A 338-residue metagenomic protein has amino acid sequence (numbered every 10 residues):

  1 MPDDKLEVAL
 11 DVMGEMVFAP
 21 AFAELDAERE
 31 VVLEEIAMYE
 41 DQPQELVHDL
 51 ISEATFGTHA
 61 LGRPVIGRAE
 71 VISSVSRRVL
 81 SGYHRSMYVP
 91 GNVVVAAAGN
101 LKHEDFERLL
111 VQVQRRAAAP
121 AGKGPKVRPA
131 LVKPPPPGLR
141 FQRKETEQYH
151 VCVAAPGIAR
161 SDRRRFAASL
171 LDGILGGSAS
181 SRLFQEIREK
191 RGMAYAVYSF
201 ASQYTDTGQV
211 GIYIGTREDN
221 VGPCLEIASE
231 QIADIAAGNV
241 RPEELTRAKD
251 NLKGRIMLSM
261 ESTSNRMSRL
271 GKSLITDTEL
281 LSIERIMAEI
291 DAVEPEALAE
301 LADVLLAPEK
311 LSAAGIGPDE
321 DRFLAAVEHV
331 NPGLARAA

Functional and structural regions predicted by a protein language model:
M1-G124, A130, F141, T146-V151 (+4 more regions): Charge-rich, well-structured scaffold segments of protease-associated domains
P134, I187: Active-site cores that bind ATP or allylic diphosphates and position pyrophosphate for catalysis
P137-G138: Flexible, small-/acidic-enriched active-site or ligand-binding loops
L170-G173: Helix-start/capping segments and mature chain N-termini
